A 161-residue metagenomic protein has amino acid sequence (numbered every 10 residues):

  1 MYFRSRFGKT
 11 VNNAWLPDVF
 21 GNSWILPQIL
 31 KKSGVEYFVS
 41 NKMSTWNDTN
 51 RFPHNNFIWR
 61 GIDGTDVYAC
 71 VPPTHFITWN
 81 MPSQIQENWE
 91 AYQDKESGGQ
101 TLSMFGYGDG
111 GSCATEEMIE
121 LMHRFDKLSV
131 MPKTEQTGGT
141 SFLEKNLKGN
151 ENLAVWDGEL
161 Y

Functional and structural regions predicted by a protein language model:
M1-Y161: Catalytic-domain carbohydrate-binding cleft regions of carbohydrate-active enzymes
